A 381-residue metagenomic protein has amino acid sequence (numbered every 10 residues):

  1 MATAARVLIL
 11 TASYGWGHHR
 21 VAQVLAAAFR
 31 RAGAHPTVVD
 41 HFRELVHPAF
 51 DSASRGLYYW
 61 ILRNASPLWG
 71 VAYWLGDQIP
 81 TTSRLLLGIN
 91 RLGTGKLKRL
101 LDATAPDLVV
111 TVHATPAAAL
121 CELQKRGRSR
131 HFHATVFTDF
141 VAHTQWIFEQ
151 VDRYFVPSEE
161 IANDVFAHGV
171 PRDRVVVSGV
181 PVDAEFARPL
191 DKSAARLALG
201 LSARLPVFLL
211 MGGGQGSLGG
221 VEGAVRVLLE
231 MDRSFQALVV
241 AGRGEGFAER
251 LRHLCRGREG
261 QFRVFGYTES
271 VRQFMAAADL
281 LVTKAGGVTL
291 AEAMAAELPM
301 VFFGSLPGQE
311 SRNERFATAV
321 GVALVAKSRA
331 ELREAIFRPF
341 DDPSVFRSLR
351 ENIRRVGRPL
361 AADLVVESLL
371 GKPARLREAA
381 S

Functional and structural regions predicted by a protein language model:
V24-T104: Conserved N-terminal ligand/cofactor-binding loop architecture of enzyme catalytic domains
A72-G169, R174, D183: Active-site and donor-binding regions of nucleotide-sugar-utilizing enzymes
D152-Q215, G242-G244: A nucleotide-sugar donor-handling region in carbohydrate enzymes
K192-A194, L201-A277, S311: Donor-nucleotide binding loops and adjacent catalytic segments primarily of GT-B fold Leloir glycosyltransferases
A276-G286: Acidic donor-binding loop of glycosyltransferase active sites
A319-G321, K327-S344: C-terminal "capping" alpha-helix adjacent to the active site of nucleotide-linked donor transferases in cell-envelope
V345-P359: A short, well-ordered alpha-helix in the C-terminal region of glycosyltransferases
R358-S381: C-terminal alpha-helical cap of glycosyltransferases
